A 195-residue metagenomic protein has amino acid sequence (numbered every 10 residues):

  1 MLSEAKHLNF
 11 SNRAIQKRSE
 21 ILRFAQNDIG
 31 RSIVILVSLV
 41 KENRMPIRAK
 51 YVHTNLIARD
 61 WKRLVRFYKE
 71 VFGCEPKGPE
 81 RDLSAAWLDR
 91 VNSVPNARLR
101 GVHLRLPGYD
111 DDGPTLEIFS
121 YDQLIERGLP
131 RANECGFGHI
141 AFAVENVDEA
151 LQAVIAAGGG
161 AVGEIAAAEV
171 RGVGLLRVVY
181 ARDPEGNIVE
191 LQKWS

Functional and structural regions predicted by a protein language model:
L2, S11, E20-L22, I33: N-terminal basic, low-structured, amphipathic or hydrophobic segments
K6-H7, N12, Q26, L36: A cross-taxon signal for low-complexity, glycine/charged-rich
R31-R44: Short, Lys/Arg-enriched N-terminal segments with co-localized hydrophobic residues within the first ~10-30 amino acids
P46-I47, L56, G78-P79, P114-L116 (+1 more regions): Vicinal oxygen chelate
K50, R98, G136, L175: Exposed loop/turn and edge beta-strand positions of beta-sandwich/beta-sheet ligand-binding modules
I57-D112, G172-G174: Core segments of cupin and vicinal oxygen chelate
N133-H139: Eukaryotic phosphotyrosine signaling hubs
